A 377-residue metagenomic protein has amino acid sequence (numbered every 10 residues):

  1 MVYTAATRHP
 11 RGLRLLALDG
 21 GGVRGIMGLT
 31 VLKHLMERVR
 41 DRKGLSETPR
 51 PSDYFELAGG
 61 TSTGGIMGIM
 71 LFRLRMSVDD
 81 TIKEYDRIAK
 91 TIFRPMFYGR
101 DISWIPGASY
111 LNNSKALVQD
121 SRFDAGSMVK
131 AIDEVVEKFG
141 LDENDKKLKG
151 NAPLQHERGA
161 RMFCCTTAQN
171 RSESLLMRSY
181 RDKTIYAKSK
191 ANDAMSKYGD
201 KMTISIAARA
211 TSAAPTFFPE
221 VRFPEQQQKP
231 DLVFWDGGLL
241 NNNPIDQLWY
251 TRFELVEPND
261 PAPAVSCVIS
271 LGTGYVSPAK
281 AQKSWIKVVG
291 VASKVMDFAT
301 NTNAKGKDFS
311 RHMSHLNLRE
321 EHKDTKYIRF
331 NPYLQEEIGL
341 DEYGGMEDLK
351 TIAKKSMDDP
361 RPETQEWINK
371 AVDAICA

Functional and structural regions predicted by a protein language model:
M1-A377: Conserved catalytic cores and adjacent C-terminal regulatory segments of lipid-metabolizing esterases/lipases
